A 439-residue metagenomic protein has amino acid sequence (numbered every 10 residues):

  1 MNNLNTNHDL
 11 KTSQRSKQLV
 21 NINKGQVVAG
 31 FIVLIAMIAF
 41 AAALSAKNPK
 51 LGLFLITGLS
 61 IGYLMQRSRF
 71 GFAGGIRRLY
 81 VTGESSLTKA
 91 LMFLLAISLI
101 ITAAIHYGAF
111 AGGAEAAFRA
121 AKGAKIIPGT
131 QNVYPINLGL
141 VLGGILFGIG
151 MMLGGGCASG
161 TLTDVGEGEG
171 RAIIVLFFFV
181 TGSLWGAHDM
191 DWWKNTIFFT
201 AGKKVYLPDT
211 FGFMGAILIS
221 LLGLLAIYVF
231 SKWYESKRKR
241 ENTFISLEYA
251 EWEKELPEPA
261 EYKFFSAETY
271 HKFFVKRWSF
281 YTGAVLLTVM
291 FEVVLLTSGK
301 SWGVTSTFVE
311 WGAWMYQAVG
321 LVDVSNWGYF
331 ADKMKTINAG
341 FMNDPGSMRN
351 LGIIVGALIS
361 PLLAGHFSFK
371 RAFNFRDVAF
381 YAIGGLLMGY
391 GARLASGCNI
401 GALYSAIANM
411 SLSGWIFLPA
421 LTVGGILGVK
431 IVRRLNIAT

Functional and structural regions predicted by a protein language model:
N2-T439: Membrane-interfacial helix-loop segments of redox and metal-homeostasis proteins, especially TM-loop-TM junctions
